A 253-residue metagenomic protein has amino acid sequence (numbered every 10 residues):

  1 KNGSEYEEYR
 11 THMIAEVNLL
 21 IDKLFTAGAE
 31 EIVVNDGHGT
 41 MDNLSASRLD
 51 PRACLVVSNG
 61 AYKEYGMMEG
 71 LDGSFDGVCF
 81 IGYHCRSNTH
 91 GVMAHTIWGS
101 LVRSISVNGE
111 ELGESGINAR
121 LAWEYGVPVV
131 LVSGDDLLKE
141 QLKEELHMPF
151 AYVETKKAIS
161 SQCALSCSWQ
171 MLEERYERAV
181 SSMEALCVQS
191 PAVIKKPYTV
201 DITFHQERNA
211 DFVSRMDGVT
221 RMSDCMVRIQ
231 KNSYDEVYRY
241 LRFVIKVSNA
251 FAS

Functional and structural regions predicted by a protein language model:
K1-D22: Short catalytic helix/loop segments, enriched in acidic residues and glycine and frequently bearing histidine
K1-E8, H95-N108: A solvent-exposed, charged loop/short amphipathic helix patch at secondary-structure junctions
A15-G73: Glycine-rich nucleotide/cofactor/substrate-binding loop typically near the N-terminus or early in the first domain
N35-D36, V78-Y83, V132-S133, T203: Short beta-strand segments
R52-M68, S104, N108, A151-V153 (+2 more regions): Acidic, His- and aromatic-enriched active-site or binding-groove loops in soluble protein domains that engage sugars
Y62-E64, G99-Y125, G134-L138: Active-site glycine-rich loop that binds ribose-phosphate moieties when present
L121-V129, S133-A179: Active-site rim beta-loop-alpha module in soluble metabolic enzymes
L172, R178-S253: C-terminal accessory domains and tails appended to enzymatic cores
